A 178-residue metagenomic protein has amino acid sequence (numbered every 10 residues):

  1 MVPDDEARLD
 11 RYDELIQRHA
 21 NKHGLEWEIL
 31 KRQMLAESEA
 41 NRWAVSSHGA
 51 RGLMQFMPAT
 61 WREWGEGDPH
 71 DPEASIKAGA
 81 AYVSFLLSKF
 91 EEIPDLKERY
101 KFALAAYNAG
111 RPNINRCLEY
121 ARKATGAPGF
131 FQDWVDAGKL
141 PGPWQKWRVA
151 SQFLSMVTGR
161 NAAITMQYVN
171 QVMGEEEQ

Functional and structural regions predicted by a protein language model:
P3-D10, E14-L15, N21-H23, A59-K77 (+2 more regions): Non-catalytic cell-wall polysaccharide-engagement segments
R11, L25-L30, H48-R51, Y100: Extracytoplasmic
I29, G52-F56, A78: Generic alpha-helical secondary structure signal
R32-L35, L53-Q55, A106: Structural recognition of the beta-strand scaffold that forms the well-ordered cores of secreted hydrolase catalytic
S38-A44: Conserved alpha-helical segments that form or flank metal/cofactor-binding pockets of metalloenzymes
A44-E63, K123: Short, surface-exposed glycine/acidic/tryptophan-bearing loops
